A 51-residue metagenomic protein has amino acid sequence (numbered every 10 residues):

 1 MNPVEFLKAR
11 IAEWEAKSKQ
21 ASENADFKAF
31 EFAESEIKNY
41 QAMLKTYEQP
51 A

Functional and structural regions predicted by a protein language model:
P3, K8-A51: Short, charge-rich amphipathic interface segments used for partner binding and complex assembly
